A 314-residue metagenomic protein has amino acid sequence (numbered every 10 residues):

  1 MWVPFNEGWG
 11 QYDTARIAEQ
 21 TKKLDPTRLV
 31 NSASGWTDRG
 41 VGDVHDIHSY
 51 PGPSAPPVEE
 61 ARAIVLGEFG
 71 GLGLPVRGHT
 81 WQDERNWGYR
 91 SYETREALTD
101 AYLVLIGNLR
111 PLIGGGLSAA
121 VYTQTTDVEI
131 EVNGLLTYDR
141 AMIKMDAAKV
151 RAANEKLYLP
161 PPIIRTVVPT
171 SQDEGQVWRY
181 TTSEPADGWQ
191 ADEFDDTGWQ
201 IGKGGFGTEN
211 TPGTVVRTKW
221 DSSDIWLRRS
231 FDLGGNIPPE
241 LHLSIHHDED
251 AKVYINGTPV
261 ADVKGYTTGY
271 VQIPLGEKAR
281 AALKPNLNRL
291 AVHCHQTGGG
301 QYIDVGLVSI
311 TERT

Functional and structural regions predicted by a protein language model:
M1-A141: Substrate-binding/catalytic cleft of secreted carbohydrate-active enzymes, primarily glycoside hydrolases
Y50, Y138-R140, A153-Y158, S230-L233 (+1 more regions): Short beta-strand-to-coil "C-cap" segments at the C-terminal boundary of structured domains/repeats, marking
T137-S171, Y180-G205: Catalytic cores of secreted or luminal carbohydrate-active enzymes
T166-A186, A191, G205, Y266 (+1 more regions): An acidic-aromatic loop/edge-strand motif
W199, S223, F231-G257, L290: Aromatic-lined ligand-binding clefts that engage carbohydrates, nucleic acids, or primary amines
P212-W226, V263-Y270: Extracellular beta-rich ligand/substrate-recognition surface
W220-S222, G234-P238, Y266-T268, L283-P285 (+1 more regions): Surface-exposed coil/turn segments at beta-strand junctions on protein surfaces, enriched
I255-G276: Solvent-exposed beta-strand/loop surfaces of large extracellular or lumenal domains
